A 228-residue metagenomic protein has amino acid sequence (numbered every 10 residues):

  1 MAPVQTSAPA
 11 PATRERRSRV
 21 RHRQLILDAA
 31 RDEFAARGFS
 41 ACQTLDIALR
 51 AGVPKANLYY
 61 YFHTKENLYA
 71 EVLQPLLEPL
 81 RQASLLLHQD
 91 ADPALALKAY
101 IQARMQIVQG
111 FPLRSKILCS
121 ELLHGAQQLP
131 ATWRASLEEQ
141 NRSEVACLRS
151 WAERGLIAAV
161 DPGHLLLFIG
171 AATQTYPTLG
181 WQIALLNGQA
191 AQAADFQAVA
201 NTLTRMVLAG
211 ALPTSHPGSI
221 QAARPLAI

Functional and structural regions predicted by a protein language model:
M1-A10, Q106, G110, E138 (+2 more regions): C-terminal peripheral helix-coil segments that are non-catalytic and often amphipathic
L25, E33-N67, E71: Helix-turn-helix
I26-F34, R104, V207: Short hydrophobic clusters on alpha-helical segments that form packing/core surfaces in small helical domains
A36-S40, F111, R154: Short coil/turn segments at alpha/beta junctions that flank glycine-rich nucleotide-binding fingerprints
A70-A99, N141, C147: Amphipathic alpha-helical linker/stalk segments
L85-K116, P162-I169, R224-I228: Hydrophobic alpha-helical connector segments
Q109-A131, L179-L186: Amphipathic alpha-helical segments used for helix-helix packing
C119-R149: A contiguous binding-surface segment within folded domains or other stable secondary-structure elements
